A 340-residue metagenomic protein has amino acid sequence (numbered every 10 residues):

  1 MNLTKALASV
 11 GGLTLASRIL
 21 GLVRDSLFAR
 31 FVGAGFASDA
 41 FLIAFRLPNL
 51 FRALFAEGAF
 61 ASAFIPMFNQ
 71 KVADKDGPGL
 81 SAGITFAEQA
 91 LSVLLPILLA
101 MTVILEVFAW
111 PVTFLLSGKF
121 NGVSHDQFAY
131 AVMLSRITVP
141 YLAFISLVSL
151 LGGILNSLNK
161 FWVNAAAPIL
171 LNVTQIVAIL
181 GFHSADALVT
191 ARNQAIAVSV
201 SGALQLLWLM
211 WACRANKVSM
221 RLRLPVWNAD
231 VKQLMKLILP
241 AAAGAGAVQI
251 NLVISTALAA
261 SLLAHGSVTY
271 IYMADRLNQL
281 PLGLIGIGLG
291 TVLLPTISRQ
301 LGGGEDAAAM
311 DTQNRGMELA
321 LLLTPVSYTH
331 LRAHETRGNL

Functional and structural regions predicted by a protein language model:
M1-G338: Membrane-embedded alpha-helical bundles of multi-pass transporters/translocases, especially carrier/permease families
